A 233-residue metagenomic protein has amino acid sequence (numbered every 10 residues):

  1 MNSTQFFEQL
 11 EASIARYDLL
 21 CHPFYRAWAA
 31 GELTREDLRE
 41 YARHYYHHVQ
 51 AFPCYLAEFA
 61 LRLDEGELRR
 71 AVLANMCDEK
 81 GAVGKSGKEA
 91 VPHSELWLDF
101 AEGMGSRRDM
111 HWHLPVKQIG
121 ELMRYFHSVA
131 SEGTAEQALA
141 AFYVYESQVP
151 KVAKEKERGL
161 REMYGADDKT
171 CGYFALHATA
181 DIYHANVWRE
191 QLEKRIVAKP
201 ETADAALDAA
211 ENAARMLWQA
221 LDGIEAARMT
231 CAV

Functional and structural regions predicted by a protein language model:
M1-V233: Non-heme di-metal
